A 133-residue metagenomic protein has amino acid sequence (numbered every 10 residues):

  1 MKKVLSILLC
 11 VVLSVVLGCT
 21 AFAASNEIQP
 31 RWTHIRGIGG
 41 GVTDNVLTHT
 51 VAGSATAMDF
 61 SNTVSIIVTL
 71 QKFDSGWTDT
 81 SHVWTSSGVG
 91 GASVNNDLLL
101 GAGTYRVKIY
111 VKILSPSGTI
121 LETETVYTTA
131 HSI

Functional and structural regions predicted by a protein language model:
M1-I7: Positively charged n-region of N-terminal signal peptides that target proteins for export
L9-G18: Bacterial N-terminal signal peptides
L17-W32: Sec-dependent signal peptide cleavage junction
P30-L70: Short, surface-exposed binding/anchoring microloops in extracellular/periplasmic proteins
S54, G91-L100: Exposed aromatic-hydrophobic patches
I67-V68, S75-G90, T125-T128: Solvent-exposed serine/threonine-rich low-complexity stretches and specific carbohydrate-binding patches
G101-V107: A glycine-anchored, Pro-Gly-centered beta-turn/N-cap motif
G118-I133: Short beta-strand elements
